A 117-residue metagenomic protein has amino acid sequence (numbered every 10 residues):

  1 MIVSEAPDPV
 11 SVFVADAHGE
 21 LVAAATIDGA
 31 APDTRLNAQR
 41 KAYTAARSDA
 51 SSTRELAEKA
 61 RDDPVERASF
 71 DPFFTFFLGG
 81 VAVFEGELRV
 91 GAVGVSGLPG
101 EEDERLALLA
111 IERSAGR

Functional and structural regions predicted by a protein language model:
M1-R117: Flexible, solvent-exposed loop/hinge segments and secondary-structure transition points
